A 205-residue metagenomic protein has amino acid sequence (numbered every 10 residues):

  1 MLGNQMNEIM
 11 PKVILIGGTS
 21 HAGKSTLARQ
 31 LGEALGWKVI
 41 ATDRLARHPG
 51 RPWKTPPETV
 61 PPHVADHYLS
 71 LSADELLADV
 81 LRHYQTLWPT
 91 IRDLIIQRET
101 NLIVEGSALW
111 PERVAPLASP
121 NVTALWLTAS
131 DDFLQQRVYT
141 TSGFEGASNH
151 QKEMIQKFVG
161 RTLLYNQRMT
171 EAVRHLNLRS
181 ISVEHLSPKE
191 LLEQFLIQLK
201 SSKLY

Functional and structural regions predicted by a protein language model:
N4, Q167-Y205: NTP-dependent small-molecule kinase module
N4-P11: Phosphate-binding P-loop
I16: Hydrophobic anchor at the beta1->P-loop junction of P-loop NTPases
A22: ATP-binding Walker
S25: Walker A/P-loop
E33-D43: Post-Walker A helix-loop "phosphate-sensing" segment adjacent to the P-loop in P-loop NTPases
K38, R51-N101: Conserved nucleotide-sensing/catalytic segment adjacent to the nucleotide-binding pocket in NTP-handling enzymes
P120-N166: A glycine- and Lys/Arg-enriched "phosphate-lid" helix/loop adjacent to the NTP-binding pocket of small-molecule kinases
